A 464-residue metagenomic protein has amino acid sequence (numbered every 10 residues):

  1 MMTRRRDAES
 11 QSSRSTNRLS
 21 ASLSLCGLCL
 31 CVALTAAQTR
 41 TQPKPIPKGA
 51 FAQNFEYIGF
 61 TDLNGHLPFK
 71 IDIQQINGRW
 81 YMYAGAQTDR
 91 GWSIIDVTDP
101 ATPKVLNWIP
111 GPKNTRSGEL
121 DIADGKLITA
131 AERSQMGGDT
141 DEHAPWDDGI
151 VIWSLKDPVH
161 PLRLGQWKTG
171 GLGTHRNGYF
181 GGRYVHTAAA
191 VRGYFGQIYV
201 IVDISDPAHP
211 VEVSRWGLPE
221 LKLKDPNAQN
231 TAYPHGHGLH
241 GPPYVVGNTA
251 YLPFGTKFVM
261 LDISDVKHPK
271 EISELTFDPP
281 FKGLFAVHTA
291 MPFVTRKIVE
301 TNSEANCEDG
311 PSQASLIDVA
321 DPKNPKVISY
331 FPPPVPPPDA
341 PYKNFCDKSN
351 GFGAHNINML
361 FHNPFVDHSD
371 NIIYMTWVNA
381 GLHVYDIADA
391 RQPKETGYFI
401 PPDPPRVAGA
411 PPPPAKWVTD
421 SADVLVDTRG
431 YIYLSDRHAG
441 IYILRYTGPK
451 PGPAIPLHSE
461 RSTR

Functional and structural regions predicted by a protein language model:
M1-A36: Intrinsic disorder/low-complexity segments
Q38-R464: Feature marking well-ordered beta-strand scaffolds used for ligand recognition
